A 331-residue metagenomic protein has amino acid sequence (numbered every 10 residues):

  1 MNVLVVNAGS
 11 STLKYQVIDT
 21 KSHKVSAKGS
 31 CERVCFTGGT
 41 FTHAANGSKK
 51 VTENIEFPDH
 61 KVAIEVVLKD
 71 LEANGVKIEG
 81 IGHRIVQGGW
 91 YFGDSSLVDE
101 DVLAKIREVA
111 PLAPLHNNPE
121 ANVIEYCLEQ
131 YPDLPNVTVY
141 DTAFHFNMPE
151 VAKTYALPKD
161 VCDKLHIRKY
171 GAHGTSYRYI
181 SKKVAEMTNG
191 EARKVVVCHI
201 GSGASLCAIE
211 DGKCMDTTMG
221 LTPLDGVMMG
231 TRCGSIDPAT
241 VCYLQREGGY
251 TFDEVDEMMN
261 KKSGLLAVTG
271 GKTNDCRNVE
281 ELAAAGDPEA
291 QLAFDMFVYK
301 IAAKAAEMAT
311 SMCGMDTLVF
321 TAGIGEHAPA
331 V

Functional and structural regions predicted by a protein language model:
M1-L4: Extreme N-terminal starter segment of soluble prokaryotic enzymes
T12-F57, G220: Short glycine-rich, Thr/Ser-proximal phosphate-binding strand/loop in the N-terminal lobe of ATP-dependent enzymes
L71-H116, P135-V137, A143-A152: Short beta-strand-loop/turn "lid" adjacent to the catalytic site in phosphate-handling enzymes
F144-E247: Glycine-rich phosphate-binding loop of actin/hexokinase-like ATP-binding domains
I180-K183, M187, D295-C313: Phosphate/ATP-binding catalytic cores across multiple sugar-kinase/actin-like superfamilies, primarily ASKHA
G248-A293: A mobile "lid/hinge" subdomain adjacent to the ATP/sugar-phosphate binding pocket shared across diverse ATP-dependent
D316-V331: Glycine-rich phosphate-binding loops at beta-strand->alpha-helix junctions
